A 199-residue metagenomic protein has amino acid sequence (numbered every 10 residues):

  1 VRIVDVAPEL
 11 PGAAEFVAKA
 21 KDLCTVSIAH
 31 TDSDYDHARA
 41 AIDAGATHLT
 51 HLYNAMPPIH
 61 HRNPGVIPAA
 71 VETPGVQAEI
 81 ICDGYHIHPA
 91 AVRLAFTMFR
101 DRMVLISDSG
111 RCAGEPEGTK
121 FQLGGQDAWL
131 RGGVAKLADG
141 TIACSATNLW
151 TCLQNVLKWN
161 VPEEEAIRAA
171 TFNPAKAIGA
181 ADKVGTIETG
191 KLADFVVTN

Functional and structural regions predicted by a protein language model:
V1-P116: Active-site core of metal-dependent hydrolases
G65-A78, G84, F96-T198: His/Asp/Glu-enriched, well-ordered alpha-helical/loop segment that forms or immediately abuts the divalent-metal
